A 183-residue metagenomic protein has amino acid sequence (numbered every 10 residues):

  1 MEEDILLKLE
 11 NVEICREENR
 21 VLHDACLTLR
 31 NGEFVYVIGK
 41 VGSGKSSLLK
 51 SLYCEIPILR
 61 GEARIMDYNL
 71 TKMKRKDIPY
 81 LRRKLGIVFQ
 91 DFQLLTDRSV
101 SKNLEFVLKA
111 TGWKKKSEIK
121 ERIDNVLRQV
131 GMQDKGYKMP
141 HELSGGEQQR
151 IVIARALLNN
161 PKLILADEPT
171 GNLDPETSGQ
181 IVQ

Functional and structural regions predicted by a protein language model:
Y53: Helix-to-loop junction immediately C-terminal to a conserved catalytic motif
G61-N69: Conserved ABC transporter NBD signature motif
L70-G86: ABC ATPase NBD coupling module
D97-F106: Short coil-to-helix segment of the ABC ATPase nucleotide-binding domain corresponding to the Q-loop/switch region
M139-L143, E147-Q149: Conserved ABC ATPase signature
L158-K162: A short, proline-enriched helix->beta-strand linker immediately N-terminal to the Walker B motif in ABC-type P-loop
I164-D167: Catalytic Walker B motif of ABC-type/P-loop ATPase nucleotide-binding domains
